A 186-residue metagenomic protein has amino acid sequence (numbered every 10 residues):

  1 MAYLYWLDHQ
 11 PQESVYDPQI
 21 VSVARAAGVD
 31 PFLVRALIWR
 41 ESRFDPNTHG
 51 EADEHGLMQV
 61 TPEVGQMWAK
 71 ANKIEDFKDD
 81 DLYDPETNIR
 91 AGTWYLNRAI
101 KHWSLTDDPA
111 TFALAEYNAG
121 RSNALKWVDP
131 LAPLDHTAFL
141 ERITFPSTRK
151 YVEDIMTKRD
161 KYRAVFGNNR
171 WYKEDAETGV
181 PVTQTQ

Functional and structural regions predicted by a protein language model:
A2-Q186: Catalytic glycan-binding domains that act on GlcNAc-containing polysaccharides
